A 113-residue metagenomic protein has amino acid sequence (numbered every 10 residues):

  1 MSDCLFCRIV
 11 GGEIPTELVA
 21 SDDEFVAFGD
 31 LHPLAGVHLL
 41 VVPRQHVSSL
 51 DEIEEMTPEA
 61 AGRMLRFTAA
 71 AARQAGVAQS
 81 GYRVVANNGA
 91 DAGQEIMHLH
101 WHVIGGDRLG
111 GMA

Functional and structural regions predicted by a protein language model:
M1-A113: HIT superfamily nucleotide-processing domains
